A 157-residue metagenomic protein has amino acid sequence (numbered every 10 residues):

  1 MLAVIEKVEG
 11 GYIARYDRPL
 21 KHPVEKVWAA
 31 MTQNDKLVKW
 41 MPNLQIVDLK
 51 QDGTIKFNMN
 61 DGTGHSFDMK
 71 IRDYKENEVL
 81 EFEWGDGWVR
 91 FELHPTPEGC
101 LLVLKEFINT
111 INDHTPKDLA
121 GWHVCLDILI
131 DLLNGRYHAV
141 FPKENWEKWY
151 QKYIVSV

Functional and structural regions predicted by a protein language model:
M1-L44: Hydrophobic ligand-binding cavity/cleft-lining segments
I5, I71, F91-L93: A structural signal for short hydrophobic beta-strand segments in well-ordered beta-sheet cores
G11-I13, T54, N77-V79, P97-L101: A generic structural signal for beta-strand entry/edge sites
A14-Y16, M69, F91, L102: Hydrophobic residues positioned within well-ordered beta-strands of beta-sheet architectures
P19, V38-P42, I46-D86: Glycine-rich portal/gate segments that line the openings of hydrophobic small-molecule binding cavities
V27-W28, L37, I55, I71 (+4 more regions): Hydrophobic pocket/interface hotspot
E81-D131, Y137: Beta-strand/loop substructures that line and gate deep hydrophobic ligand-binding cavities in soluble
L132-V157: Short, highly charged C-terminal tails/helix-capping segments
